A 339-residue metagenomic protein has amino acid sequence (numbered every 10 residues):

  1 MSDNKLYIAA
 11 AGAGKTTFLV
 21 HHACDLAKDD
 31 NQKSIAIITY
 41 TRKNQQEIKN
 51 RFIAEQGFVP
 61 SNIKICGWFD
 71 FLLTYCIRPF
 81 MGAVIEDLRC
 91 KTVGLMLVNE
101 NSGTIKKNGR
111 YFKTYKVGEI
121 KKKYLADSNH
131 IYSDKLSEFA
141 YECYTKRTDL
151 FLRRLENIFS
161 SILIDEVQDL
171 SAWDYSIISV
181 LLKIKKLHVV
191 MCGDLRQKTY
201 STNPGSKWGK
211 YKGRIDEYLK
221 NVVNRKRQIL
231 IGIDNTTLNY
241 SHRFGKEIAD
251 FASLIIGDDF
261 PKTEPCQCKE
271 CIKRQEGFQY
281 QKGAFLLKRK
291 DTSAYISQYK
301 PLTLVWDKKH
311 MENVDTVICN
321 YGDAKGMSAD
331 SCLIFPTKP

Functional and structural regions predicted by a protein language model:
M1-P339: The feature marks helicase ATPase cores and/or their adjacent C-terminal helical subdomains in SF1/SF2/AAA+ helicases
